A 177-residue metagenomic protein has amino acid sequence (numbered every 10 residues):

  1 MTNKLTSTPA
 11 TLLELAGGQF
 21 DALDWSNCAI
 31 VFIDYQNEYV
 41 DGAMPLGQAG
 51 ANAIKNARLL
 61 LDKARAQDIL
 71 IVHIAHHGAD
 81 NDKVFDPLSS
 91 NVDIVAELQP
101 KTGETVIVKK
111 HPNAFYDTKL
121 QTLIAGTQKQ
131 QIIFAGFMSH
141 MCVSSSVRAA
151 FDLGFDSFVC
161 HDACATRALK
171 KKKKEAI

Functional and structural regions predicted by a protein language model:
M1-A29, D62, A79, V84-I177: Active-site-adjacent betaalpha module
S26, M44-V72: A short alpha/beta connector and helix-capping loop motif
C28-Q36: N-terminal glycine-rich anion-binding loops that anchor highly charged ligand groups
F32-I33, I69-H76, C160: Short beta-strand segments at enzyme active-site cores
Q36-G42: Short acidic, Gly/Ser-rich segments with clustered Asp/Glu that frequently serve as metal-coordination loops in enzyme
